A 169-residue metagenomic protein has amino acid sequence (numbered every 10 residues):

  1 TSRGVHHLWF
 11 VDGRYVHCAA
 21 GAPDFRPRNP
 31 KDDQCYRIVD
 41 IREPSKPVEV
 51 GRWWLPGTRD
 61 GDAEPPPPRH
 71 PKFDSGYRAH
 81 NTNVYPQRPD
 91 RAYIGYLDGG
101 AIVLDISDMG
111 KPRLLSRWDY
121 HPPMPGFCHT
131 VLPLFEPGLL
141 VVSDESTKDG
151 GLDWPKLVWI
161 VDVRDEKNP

Functional and structural regions predicted by a protein language model:
T1-P169: Feature marking well-ordered beta-strand scaffolds used for ligand recognition
